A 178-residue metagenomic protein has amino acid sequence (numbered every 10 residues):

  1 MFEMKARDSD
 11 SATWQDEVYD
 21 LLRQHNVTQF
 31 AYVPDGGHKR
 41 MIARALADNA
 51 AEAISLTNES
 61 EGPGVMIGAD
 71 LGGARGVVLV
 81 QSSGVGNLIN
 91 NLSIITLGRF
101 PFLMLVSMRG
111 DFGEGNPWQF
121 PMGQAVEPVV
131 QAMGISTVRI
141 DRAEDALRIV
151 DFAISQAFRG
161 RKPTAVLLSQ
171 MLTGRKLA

Functional and structural regions predicted by a protein language model:
M1-A178: Thiamine diphosphate
